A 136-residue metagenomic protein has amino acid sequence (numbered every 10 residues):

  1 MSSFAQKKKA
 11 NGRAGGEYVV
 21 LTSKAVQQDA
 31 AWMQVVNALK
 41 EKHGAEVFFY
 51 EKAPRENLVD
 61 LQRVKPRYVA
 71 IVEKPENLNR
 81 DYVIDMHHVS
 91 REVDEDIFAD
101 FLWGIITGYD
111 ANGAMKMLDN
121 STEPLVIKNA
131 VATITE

Functional and structural regions predicted by a protein language model:
S2-A30, I134-T135: A short, flexible N-terminal coil/short beta segment enriched in small residues
F4-G12, K42, F49-E136: Structured catalytic cores of large enzymes
V20-V47: Short, charged N-terminal beta->alpha structural module
